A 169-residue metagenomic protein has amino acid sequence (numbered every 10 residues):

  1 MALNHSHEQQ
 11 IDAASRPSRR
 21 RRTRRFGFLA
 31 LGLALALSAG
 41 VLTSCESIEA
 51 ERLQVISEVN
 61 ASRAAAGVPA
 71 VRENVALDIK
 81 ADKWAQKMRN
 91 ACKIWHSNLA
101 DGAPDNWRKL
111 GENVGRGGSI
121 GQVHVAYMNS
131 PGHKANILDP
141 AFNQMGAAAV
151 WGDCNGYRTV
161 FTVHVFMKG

Functional and structural regions predicted by a protein language model:
M1-R24: N-terminal secretory signal peptides that target proteins for export/translocation
L29-G40: Bacterial N-terminal signal peptides
E49-G102, Q144-M145: Short, well-ordered surface patches within globular domains
D78-V125, I137-D139: Short, surface-exposed glycine/acidic/tryptophan-bearing loops
G118-G169: Disulfide-stabilized extracellular recognition modules
